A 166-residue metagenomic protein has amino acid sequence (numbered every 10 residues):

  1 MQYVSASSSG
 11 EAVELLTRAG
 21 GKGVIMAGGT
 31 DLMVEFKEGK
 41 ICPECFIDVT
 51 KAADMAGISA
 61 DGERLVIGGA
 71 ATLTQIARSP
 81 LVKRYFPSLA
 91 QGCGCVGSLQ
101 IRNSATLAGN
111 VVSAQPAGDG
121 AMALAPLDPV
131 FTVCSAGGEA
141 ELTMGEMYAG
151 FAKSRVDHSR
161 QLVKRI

Functional and structural regions predicted by a protein language model:
M1-I166: C-terminal structural segment of proteins
